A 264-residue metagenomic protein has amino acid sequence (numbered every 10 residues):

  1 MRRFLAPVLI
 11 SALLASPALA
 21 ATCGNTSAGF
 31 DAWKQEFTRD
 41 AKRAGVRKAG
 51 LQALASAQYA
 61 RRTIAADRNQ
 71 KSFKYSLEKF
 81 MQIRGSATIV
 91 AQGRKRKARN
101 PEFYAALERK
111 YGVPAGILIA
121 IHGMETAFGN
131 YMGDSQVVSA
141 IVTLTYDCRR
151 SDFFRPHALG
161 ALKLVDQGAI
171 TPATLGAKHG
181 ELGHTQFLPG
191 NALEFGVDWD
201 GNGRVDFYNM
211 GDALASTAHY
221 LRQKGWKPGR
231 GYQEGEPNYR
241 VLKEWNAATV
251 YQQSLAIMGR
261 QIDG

Functional and structural regions predicted by a protein language model:
M1-F4: Positively charged n-region of N-terminal signal peptides that target proteins for export
A6-S16: Bacterial N-terminal signal peptides
A18-A20: Boundary at the C-terminal end of the N-terminal hydrophobic targeting segment
T22-A57: N-terminal mature-domain "stem" immediately C-terminal to a signal peptide or N-terminal signal-anchor/transmembrane
V46-G264: Catalytic glycan-binding domains that act on GlcNAc-containing polysaccharides
